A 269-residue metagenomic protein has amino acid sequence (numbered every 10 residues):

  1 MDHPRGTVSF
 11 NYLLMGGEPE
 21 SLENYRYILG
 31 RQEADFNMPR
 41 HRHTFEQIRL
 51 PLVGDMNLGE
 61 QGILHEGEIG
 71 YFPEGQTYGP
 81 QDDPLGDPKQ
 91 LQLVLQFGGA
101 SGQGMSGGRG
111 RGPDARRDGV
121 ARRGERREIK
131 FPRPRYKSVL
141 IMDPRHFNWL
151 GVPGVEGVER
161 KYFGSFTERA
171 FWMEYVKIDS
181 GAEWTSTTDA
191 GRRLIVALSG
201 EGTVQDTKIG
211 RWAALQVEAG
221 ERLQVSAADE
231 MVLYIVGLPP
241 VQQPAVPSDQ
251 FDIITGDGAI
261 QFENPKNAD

Functional and structural regions predicted by a protein language model:
M1-L22, G108-R169, P247-D269: A short, N-terminal "cap"/entry segment at the start of jelly-roll beta-barrel domains of the cupin/DSBH fold
P4-H43, G62-E66, P73-T77, G157-D189 (+3 more regions): Conserved short histidine dyad/triad with adjacent acidic residue
E46, R192: Alpha/beta-hydrolase fold active-site loops
R49, I195: Structured binding elements
G54, S199-G200: Glycine-centered positions in the ABC transporter ATPase nucleotide-binding domain
Q61-E66, E74-G108, G191, K208 (+1 more regions): Ligand-binding loop in jelly-roll beta-barrel domains
